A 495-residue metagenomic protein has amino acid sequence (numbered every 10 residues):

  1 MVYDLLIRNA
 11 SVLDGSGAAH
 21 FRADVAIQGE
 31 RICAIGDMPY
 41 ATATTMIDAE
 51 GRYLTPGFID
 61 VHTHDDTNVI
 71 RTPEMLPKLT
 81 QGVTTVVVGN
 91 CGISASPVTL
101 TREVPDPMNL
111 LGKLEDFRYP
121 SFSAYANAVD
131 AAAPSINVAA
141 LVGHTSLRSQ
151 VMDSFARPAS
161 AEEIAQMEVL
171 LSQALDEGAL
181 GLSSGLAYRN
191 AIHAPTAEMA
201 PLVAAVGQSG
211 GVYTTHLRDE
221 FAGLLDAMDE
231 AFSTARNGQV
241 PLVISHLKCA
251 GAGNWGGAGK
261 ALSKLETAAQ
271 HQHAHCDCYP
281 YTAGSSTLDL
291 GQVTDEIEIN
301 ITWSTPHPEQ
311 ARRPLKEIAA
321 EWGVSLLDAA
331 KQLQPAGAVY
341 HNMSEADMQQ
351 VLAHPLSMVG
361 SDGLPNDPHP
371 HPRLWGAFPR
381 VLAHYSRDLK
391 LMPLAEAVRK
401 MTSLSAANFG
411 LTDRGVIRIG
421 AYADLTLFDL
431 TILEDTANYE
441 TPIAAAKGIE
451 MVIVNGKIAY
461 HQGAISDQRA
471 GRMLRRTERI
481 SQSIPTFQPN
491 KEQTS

Functional and structural regions predicted by a protein language model:
M1-A23, Q28-R31, L79, G291-S495: Active-site microenvironment of metallo-dependent hydrolases
V2-I7, Y40-G89, V454, E478 (+1 more regions): Replace "His-x-His-based motif
R71-L180, Q272: Divalent-metal coordination cores built from histidine and acidic residues
C91-I93, A187, L217-D219, L247 (+2 more regions): Short, ordered loop/turn segments at secondary-structure junctions
S96-R102, S149-F155, T196, L225-D229 (+6 more regions): Short acidic, glycine/serine/threonine-rich loops at helix termini
V129, S135-N137, L141-A161, M167-Y188 (+3 more regions): Active-site neighborhoods of metal-dependent hydrolases
Q173-E230: Divalent metal-binding pocket/active-site signature
